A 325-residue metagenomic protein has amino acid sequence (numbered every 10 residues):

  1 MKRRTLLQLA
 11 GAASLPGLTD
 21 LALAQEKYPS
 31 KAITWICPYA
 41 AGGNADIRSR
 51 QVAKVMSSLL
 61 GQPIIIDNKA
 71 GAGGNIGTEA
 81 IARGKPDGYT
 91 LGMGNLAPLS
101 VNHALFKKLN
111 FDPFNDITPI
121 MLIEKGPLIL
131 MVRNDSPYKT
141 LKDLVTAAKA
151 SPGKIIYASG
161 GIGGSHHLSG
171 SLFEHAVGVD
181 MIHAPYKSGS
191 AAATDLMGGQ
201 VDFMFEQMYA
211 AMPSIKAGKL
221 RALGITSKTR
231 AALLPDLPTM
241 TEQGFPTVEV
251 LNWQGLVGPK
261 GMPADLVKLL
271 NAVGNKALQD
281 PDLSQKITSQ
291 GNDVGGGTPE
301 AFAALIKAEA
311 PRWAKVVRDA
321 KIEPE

Functional and structural regions predicted by a protein language model:
M1-Q8, A13-K27: N-terminal twin-arginine translocation
L21-T34, K85-T90, V145-I155, K216-A217 (+3 more regions): Immediate post-signal peptide segment of exported/extracytoplasmic ligand-binding proteins
A24-F114, K154, V179-D202, Q207 (+3 more regions): N-terminal (or domain-start) structured segment
S30-A32, H175, E242, A264-E325: An extracytoplasmic/periplasmic, membrane-proximal ligand-sensing/linker region
R83-Y89, L96, A104-A191, M240 (+1 more regions): Hinge/capping helix and adjacent helix->loop/strand transition within the periplasmic-binding protein
L99-K108, H167, L172-A176, F203-L237: A ligand-binding cleft/hinge motif common to bilobed small-molecule-binding domains
K125, A211-Q279, A308-P311: C-terminal lobe and pocket-closing loops of periplasmic/extracytoplasmic Venus-flytrap solute-binding proteins
